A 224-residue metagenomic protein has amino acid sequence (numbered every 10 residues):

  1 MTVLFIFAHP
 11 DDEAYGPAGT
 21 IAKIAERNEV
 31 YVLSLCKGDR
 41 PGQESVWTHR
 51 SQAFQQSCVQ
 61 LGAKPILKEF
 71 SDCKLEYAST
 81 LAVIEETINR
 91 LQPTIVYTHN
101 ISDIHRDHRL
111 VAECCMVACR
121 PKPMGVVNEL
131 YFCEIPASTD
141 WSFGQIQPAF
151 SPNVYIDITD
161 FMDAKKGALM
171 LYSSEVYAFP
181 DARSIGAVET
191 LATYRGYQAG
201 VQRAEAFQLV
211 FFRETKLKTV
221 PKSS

Functional and structural regions predicted by a protein language model:
M1-L4, E44, T48-Q52, V59 (+3 more regions): Metal-dependent de-N-acetylase/amidase catalytic core
T2-S45: ATP-dependent adenylation/pyrophosphate-handling site
A25, S57-C58: Acidic (Asp/Glu)-rich catalytic clusters
